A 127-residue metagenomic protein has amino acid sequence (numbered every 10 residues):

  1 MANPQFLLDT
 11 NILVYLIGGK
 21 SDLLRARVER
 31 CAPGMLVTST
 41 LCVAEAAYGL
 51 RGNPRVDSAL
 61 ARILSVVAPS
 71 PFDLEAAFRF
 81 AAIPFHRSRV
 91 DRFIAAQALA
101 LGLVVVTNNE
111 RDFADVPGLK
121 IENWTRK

Functional and structural regions predicted by a protein language model:
M1-T38, Y48-R62, K127: Short, well-structured N-terminal submotif of metal-dependent ribonuclease cores
A2-P4, L23, V66-R111, E122: Active-site neighborhoods of divalent-metal-dependent phosphate/nucleic-acid chemistry enzymes
L8-T10, A44, N108: Active-site flanking residues adjacent to catalytic metal/cofactor-binding acidic residues
I12, G18, Y48, I94-A95 (+2 more regions): Hydrophobic side chains within alpha-helical segments
L13, V43-A46, A77, F113: A generic structural signal for short hydrophobic patches within well-formed alpha-helices
K20, C42, N109: A generic "binding-loop/recognition-motif" signal
I121-K127: Nucleotide-sugar-dependent glycosyltransferase catalytic core
